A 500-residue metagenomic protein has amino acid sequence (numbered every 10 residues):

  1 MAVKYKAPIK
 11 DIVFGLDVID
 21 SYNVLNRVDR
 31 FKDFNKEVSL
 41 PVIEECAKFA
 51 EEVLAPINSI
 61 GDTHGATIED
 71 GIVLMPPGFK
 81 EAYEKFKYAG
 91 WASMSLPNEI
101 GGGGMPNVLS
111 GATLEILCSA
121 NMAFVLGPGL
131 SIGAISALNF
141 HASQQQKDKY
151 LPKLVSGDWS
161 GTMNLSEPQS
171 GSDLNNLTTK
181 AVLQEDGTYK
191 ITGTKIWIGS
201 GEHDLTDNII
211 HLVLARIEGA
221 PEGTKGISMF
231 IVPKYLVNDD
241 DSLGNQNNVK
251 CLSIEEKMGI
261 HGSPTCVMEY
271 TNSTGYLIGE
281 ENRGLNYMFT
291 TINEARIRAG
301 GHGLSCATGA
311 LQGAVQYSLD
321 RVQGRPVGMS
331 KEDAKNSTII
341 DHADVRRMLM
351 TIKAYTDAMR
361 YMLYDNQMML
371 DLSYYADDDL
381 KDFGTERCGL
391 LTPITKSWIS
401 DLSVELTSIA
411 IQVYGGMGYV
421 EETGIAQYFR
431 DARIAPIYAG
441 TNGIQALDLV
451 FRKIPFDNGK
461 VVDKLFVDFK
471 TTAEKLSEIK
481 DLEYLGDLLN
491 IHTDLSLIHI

Functional and structural regions predicted by a protein language model:
M1-N26, E269, Y276-E280, L319-V327 (+2 more regions): Acidic, low-complexity proline/glycine-rich segments
M1-V125, K149: Amphipathic, small/basic residue-rich leader segments at the start of a protein or domain
A2-A7, G90, L183, I260 (+2 more regions): Alpha-helix capping/hinge segments and adjacent helical runs
R30-D33, T63-P76, G284-R298, Q312-I352 (+2 more regions): Glycine-rich cofactor-pocket loops
S143-Q146, L449-T493: A structural-propensity feature for long, helix-poor, extended segments
T188, T192-S242, Q246: A short core secondary-structure module
W197-G199, L236-L252, K257, P264-A295 (+1 more regions): A glycine-rich, basic-preceded beta-loop-alpha segment at the flavin cofactor/substrate interface of flavin-utilizing
H499-I500: Conserved small/polar residues in nucleotide/adenosyl-binding loops
